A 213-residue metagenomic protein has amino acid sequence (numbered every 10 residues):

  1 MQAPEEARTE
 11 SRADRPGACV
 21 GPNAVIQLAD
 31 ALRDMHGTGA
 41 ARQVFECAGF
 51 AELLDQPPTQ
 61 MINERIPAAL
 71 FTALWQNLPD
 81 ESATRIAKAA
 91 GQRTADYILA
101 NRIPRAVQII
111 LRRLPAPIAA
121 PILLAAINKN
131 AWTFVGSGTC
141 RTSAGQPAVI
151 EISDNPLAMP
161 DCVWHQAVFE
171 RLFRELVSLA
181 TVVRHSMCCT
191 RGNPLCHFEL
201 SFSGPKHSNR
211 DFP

Functional and structural regions predicted by a protein language model:
Q2-L28, L32, W132-Q166, F173-P213: Short terminal or interdomain "cap/linker" segment that borders an active site or interface and mediates
Q2-R102: N-terminal low-complexity or simple alpha-helical regulatory segments that function as activation/interaction modules
G49, M61, I103, H165-F169 (+1 more regions): General N-terminal targeting signals
Q56-W164, V182, M187: Amphipathic interaction/junction segments at domain boundaries or subunit interfaces
